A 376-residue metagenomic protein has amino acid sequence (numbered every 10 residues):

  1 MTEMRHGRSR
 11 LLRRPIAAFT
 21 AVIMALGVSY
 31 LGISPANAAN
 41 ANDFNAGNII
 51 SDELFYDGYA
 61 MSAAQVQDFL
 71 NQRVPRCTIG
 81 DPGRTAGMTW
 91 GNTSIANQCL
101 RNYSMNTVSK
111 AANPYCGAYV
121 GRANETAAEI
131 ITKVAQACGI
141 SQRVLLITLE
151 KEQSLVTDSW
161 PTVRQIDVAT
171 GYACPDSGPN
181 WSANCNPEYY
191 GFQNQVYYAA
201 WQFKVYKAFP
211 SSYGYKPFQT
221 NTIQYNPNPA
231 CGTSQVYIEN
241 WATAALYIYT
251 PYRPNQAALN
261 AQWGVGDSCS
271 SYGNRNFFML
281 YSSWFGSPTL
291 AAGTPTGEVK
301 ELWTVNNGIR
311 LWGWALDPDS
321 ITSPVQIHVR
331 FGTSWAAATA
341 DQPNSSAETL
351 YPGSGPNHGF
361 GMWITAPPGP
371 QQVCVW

Functional and structural regions predicted by a protein language model:
M1-L12: N-terminal secretory signal peptides that target proteins for export/translocation
I16, A25-P35: C-terminal segment of classical bacterial N-terminal signal peptides
A38-E129: N-terminal export signals and maturation junctions of secreted/periplasmic proteins
A39-G80, A173-A292: Non-catalytic cell-wall polysaccharide-engagement segments
Y59, V120-A128, A137-Q142, T162-Q165 (+2 more regions): Solvent-exposed, acidic/flexible segments
N113-A118, L155-Y190: Substrate-binding clefts and substrate-entry loops adjacent to catalytic sites of polymer-processing enzymes acting on
T132-V156, A199: Short, functionally critical alpha-helical segments immediately adjacent to catalytic or ligand/cofactor-binding
A292-W376: Long, low-complexity serine/threonine/glycine- and acidic-rich segments characteristic of extracellular
